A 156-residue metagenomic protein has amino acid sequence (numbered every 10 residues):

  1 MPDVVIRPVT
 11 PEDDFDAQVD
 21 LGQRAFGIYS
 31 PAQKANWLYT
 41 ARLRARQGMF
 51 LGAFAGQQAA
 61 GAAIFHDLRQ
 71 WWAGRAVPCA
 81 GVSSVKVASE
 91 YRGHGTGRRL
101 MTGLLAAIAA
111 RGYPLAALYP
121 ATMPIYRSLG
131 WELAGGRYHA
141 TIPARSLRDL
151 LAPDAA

Functional and structural regions predicted by a protein language model:
M1-D67, G74, G81, R148-A156: Short amphipathic alpha-helix that is part of the acyltransferase structural core
W37, G130-L151: Active-site/acyl-donor-binding loops of N-acyltransferases
L68-Q70, E90, M123: Short coil/turn motifs at secondary-structure junctions
R69-A76, T141-I142: A short, polar/charged loop-to-alpha-helix boundary motif
P78-G81, G112-P114: Short loop/turn motifs at secondary-structure junctions
S83, Y119: A cross-family glycoside hydrolase active-site/sugar-binding cleft signature
S84-V87, R92-A110: Conserved acetyl-CoA-binding loop-helix of GNAT-fold acetyltransferases
A110-P114, P120-H139: Conserved active-site alpha-helix within GNAT-family acetyltransferase domains
